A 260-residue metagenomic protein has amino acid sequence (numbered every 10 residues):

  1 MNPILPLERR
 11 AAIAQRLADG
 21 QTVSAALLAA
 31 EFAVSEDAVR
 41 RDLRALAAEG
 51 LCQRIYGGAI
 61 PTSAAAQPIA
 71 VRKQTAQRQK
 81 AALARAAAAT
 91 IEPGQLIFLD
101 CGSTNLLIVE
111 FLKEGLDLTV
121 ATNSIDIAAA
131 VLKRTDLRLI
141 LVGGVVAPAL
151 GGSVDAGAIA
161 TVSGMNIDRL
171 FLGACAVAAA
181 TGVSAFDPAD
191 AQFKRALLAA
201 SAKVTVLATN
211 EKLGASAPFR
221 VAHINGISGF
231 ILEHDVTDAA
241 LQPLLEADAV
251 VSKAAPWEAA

Functional and structural regions predicted by a protein language model:
M1-G102, V109-D117, I125, L132-D136: HTH-adjacent hinge/linker in prokaryotic transcriptional regulators
N2-L28, A33-E36, A48, D126-A260: Conserved phosphate- and dinucleotide-binding cores of soluble alpha/beta proteins, encompassing both enzyme active
T119-V120, R169: A residue-level structural signature of the nucleotidyltransferase/glycosyltransferase Rossmann-like core
